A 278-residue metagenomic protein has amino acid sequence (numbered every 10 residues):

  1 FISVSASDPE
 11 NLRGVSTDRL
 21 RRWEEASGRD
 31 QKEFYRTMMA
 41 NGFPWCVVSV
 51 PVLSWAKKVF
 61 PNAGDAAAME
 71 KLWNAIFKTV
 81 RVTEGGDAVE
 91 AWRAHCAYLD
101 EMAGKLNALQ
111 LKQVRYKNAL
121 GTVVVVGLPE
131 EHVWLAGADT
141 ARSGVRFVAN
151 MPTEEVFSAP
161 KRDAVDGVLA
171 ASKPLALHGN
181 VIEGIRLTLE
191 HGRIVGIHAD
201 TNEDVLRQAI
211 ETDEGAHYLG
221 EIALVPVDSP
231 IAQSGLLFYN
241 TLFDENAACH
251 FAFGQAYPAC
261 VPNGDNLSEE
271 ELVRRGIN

Functional and structural regions predicted by a protein language model:
F1-D166: Active-site bordering "gate/hinge" segments that shape substrate access to catalytic or cofactor-binding pockets
S7-P9, V52, G121, E131 (+5 more regions): Short, glycine-/Ser/Thr-/acidic-enriched flexible segments
G14, K58-F60, V181, A209 (+2 more regions): Short conserved micro-motifs at the rims of enzyme active sites and ligand-binding pockets
R36-N41, K161-D163, H178-N180, G215-A216 (+1 more regions): Solvent-exposed alpha-helices and their adjacent loops that cap or buttress functional pockets in soluble metabolic
A66-A67, K78-D100, L106-L109, L236-N278: Charged, compositionally biased interaction regions
A149-N150, F157-A159, D163-A164, G184-R193 (+2 more regions): Non-catalytic C-terminal accessory modules of carbohydrate-active enzymes
V156-E211: Long, well-ordered mid-to-C-terminal structural blocks that present hydrophobic/aromatic surfaces
G196-P262: Dual-mode signal for accessory low-complexity, basic/Gly-rich regions
